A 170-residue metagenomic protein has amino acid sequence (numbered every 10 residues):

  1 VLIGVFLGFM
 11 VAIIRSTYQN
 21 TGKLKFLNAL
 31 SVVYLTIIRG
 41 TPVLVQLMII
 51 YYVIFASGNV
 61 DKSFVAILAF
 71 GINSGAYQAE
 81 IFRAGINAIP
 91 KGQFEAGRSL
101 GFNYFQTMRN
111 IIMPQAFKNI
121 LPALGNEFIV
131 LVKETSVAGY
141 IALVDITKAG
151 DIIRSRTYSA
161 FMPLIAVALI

Functional and structural regions predicted by a protein language model:
V1-I170: Transmembrane alpha-helices and adjacent helix-loop boundaries
